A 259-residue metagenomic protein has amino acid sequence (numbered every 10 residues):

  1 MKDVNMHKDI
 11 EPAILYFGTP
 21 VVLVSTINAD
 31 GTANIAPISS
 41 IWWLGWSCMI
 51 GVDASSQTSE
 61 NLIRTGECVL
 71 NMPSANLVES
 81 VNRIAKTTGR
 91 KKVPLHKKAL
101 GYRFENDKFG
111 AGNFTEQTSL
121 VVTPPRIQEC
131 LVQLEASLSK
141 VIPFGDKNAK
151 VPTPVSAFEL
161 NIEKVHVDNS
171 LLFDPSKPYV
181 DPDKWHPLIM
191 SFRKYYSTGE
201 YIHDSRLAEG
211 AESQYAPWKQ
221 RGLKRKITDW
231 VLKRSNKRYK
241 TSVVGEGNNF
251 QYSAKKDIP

Functional and structural regions predicted by a protein language model:
M1-P259: Basic, polyanion-binding surface patches
